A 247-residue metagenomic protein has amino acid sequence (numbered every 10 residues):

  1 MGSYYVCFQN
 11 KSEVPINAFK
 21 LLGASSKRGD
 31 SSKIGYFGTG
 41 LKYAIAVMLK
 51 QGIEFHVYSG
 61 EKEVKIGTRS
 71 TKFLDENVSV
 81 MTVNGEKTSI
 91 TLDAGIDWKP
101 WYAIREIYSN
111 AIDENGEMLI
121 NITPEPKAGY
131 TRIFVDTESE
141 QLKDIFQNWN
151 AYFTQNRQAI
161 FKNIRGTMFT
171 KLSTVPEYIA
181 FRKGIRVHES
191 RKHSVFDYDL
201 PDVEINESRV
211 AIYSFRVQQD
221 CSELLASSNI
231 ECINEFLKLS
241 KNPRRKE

Functional and structural regions predicted by a protein language model:
M1-N156: GHKL (Bergerat-fold) ATPase N-terminal catalytic module, capturing the glycine-rich phosphate-binding loop and acidic
I112-G116, G129-E247: GHKL/Histidine-kinase-like ATPase module
